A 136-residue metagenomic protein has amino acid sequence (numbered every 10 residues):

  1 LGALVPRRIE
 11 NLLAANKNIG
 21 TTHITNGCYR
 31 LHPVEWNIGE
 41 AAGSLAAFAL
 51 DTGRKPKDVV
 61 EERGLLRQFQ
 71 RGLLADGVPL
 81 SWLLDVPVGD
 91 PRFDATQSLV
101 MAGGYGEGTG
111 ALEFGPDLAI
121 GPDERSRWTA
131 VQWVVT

Functional and structural regions predicted by a protein language model:
L1-G27: FAD-binding beta-loop-beta segment adjacent to the flavin cofactor pocket
R8, L31-I38: Secondary-structure capping and boundary motifs in well-ordered enzyme cores
G20-H32, A49-G53, G106: Glycine- and acidic
T25-R30, S44, K55-E62: Composition- and surface-driven signal marking solvent-exposed, interaction-prone regions in large proteins
W36-K55: Internal hydrophobic alpha-helix adjacent to the cofactor/substrate pocket in enzyme cavities
A47, D51, L74, V78 (+2 more regions): Sec-exported extracytoplasmic/periplasmic mature domains
L50-G89: Non-catalytic terminal regions with compositionally biased, polar/charged low complexity
D90-G103, T109-T136: Short, solvent-exposed alpha-helical surface patches in non-cytosolic proteins
